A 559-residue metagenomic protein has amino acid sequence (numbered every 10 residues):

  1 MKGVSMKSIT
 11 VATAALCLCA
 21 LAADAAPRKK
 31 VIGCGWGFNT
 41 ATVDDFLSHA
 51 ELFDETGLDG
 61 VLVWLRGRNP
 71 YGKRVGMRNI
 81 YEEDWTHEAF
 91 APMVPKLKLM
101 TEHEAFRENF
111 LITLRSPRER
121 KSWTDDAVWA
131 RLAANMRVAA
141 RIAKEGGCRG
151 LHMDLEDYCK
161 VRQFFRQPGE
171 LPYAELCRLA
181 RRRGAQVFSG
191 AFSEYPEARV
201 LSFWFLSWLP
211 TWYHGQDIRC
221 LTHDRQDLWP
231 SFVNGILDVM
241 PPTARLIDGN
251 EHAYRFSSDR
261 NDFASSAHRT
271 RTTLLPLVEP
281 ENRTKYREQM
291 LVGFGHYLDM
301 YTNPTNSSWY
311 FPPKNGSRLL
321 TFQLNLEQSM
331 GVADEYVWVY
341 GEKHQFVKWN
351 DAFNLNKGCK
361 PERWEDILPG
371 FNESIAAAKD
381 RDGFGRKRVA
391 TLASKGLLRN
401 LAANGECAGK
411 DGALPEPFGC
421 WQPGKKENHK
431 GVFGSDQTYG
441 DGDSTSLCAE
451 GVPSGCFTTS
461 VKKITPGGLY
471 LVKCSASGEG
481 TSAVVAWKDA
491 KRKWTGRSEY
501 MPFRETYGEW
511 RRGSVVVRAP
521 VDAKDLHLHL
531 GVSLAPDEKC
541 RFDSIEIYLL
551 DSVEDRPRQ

Functional and structural regions predicted by a protein language model:
M1-S5: Short, Lys/Arg-enriched N-terminal segments with co-localized hydrophobic residues within the first ~10-30 amino acids
K7-A14: Sec-dependent signal peptide recognition, specifically the positively charged N-region followed immediately by
A14-D24: Hydrophobic h-region of N-terminal signal peptides that target proteins for export in Gram-negative bacteria
C17-C19, C34, C148, C159 (+9 more regions): Generic recognition of cysteine residues
A20-A22, Q163-R166, K410: General secretory precursor processing signal
A26-K395: Glycan-processing catalytic domains of CAZymes
A390-Q559: Extracellular and organelle-lumenal recognition/adhesion modules and their flexible linkers in secreted
